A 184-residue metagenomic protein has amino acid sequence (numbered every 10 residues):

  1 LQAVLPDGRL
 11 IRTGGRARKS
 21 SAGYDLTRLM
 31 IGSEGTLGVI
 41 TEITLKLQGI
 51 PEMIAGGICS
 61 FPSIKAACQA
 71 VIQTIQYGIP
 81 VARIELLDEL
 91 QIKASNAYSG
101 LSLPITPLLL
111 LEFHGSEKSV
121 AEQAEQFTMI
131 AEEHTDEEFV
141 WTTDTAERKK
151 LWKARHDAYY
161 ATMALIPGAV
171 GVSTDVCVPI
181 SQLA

Functional and structural regions predicted by a protein language model:
L1-E85: FAD-binding subdomain of flavoenzyme oxidoreductases
L45, G49, A55, S60-A184: C-terminal substrate-recognition/cap domain of FAD-linked oxidoreductases
